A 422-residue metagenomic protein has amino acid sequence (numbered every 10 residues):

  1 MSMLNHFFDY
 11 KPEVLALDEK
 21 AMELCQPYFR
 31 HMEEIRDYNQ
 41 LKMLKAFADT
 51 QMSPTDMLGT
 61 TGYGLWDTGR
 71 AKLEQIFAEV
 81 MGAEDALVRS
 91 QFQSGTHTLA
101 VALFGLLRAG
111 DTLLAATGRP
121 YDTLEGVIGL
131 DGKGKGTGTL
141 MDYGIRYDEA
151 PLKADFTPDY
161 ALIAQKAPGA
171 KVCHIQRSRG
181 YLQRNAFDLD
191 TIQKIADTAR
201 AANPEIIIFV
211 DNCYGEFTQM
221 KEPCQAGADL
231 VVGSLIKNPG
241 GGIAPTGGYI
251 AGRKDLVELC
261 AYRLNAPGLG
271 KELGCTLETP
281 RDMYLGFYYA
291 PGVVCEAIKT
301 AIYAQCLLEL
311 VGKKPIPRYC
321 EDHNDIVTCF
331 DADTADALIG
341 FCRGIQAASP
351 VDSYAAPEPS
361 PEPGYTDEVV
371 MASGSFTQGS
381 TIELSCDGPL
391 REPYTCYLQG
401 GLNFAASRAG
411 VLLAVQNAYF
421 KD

Functional and structural regions predicted by a protein language model:
L4-Q26, E33, K42-D49, S53-D56 (+9 more regions): Conserved PLP-enzyme active-site core in the AAT-like
T60, L87-S90, I326-D331: Short glycine-rich or small-residue beta-strand-to-loop segments that form or flank ligand, phosphate, metal/Fe-S
Y63-G69: N-terminal small-domain helix-loop-helix segment of the aminotransferase-like
F77-A78, A304: Structural element of the ATP-grasp superfamily
E309-K421: Conserved C-terminal alpha-helix-loop-beta "cap" of PLP-dependent enzymes that closes/shapes the active-site mouth
